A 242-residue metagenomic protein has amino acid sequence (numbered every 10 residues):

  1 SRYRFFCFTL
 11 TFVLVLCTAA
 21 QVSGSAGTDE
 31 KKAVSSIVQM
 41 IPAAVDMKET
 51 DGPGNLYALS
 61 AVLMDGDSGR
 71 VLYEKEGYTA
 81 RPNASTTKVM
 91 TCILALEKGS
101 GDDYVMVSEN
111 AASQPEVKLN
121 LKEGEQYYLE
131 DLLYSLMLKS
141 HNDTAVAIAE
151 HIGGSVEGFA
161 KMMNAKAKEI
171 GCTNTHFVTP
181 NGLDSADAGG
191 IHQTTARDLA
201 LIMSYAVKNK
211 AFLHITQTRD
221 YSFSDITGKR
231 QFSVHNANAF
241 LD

Functional and structural regions predicted by a protein language model:
R2-G24: Sec-dependent N-terminal signal peptides of Gram-positive bacterial secreted proteins and lipoproteins
C7-F8, V22-S85, G101-D103, A160: Beta-lactamase-like hydrolase cores
A33-I41, V45-E49, G54-L56, S155-D242: Penicillin-recognizing serine hydrolase domain
L56-L59, G66-D67, E74-Y78, T86-T87 (+8 more regions): Extracytoplasmic
R70, V89, I93, E97 (+7 more regions): Solvent-exposed, polar/charged alpha-helical surfaces in well-ordered, non-transmembrane soluble domains, broadly
Y73-L94, Y104-V105, Y127-S135: Short active-site loop at a secondary-structure junction that contains or immediately precedes the catalytic residue(s)
E97-A111, K210-R219: Short, well-structured active-site flanking segments
Q114-I148, Q231-D242: Conserved catalytic neighborhood of penicillin-recognizing serine enzymes
